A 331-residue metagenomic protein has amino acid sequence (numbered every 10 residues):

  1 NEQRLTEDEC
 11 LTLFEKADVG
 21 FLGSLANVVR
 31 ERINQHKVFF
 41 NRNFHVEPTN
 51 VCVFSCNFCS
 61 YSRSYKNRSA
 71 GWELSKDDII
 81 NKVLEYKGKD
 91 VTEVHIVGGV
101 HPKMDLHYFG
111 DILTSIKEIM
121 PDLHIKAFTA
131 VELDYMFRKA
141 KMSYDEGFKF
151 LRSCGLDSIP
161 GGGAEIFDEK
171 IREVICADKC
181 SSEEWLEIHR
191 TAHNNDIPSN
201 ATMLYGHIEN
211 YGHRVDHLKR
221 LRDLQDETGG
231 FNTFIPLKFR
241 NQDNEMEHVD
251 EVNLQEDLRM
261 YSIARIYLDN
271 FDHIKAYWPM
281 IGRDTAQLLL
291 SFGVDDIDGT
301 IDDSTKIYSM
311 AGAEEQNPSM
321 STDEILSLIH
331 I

Functional and structural regions predicted by a protein language model:
N1-C10, A17, I33, K37 (+2 more regions): C-terminal accessory regions of radical SAM enzymes
F21-Y65, G71-V97: N-terminal pre-triad scaffold of radical SAM enzymes
F40-R42, V46-S69, H124-D134, P160-E173 (+2 more regions): N-terminal small/glycine-rich loop or linker at the start of catalytic domains across soluble metabolic enzymes
V83, F109-T114, D145-F148, L186-H189 (+5 more regions): Generic structural signal for well-ordered alpha-helices, preferentially at hydrophobic/aromatic core positions
V91-H189, H193-A201, H207, H273: Conserved SAM/AdoMet-binding glycine-rich loop
M120, S153-A164, E183-E245, L254-I281 (+1 more regions): Conserved C-terminal portion of the radical SAM core fold that forms the substrate/S-adenosylmethionine-binding
H330-I331: Conserved small/polar residues in nucleotide/adenosyl-binding loops
